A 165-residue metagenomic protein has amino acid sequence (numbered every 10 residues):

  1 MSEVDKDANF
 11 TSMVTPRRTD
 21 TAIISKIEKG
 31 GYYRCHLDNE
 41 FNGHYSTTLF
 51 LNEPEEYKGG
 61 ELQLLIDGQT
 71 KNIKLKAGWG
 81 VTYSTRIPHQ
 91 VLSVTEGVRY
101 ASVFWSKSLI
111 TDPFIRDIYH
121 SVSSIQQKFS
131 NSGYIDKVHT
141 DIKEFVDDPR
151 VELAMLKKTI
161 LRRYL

Functional and structural regions predicted by a protein language model:
M1-G80, R86, L92-L165: Fe(II)/2-oxoglutarate oxygenase catalytic core
